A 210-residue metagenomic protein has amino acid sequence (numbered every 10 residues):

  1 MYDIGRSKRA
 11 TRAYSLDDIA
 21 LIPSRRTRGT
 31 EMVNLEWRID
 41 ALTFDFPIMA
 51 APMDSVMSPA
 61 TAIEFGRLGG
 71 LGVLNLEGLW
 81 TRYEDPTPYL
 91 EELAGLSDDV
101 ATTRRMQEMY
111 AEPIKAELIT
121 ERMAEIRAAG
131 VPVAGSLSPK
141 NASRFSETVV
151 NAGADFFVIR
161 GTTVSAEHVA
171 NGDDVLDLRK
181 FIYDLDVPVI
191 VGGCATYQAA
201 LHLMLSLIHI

Functional and structural regions predicted by a protein language model:
M1-S206: Active-site entrance/lid segments in N-terminal catalytic domains of soluble metabolic enzymes
I208-I210: Conserved small/polar residues in nucleotide/adenosyl-binding loops
